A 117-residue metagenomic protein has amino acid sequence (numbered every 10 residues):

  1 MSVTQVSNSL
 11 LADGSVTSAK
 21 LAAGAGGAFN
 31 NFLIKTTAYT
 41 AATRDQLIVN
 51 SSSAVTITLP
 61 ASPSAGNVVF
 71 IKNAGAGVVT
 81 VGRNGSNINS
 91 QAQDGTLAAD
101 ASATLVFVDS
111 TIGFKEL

Functional and structural regions predicted by a protein language model:
M1-L33: Fibrous stalk/shaft segments of extracellular and virion attachment machinery
A22-G85, F107-L117: Exposed extracellular interaction/assembly regions and N-terminal maturation sites
S86-Q93: Extracellular beta-sheet repeat scaffolds used for adhesion and glycan interaction
T96-A99: Short proline/glycine- and polar residue-rich coil/turn motifs
A101-T104: Short hydrophobic/aromatic beta-strand or adjacent loop that forms the aromatic wall/cage of a ligand/substrate-binding
